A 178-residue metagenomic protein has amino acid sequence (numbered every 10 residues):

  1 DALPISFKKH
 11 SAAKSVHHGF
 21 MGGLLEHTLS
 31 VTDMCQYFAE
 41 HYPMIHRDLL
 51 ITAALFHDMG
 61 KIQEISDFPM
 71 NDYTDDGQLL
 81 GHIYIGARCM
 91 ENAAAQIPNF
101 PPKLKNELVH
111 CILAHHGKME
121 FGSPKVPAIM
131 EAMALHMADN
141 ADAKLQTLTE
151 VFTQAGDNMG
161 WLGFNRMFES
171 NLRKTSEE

Functional and structural regions predicted by a protein language model:
S6: Long, charge-dense, solvent-exposed interaction surfaces that engage phosphate-rich ligands
K9-A39: Loop-centered beta-sheet repeat module
A12, V16, D75, F164 (+1 more regions): Glycine-rich, flexible loop/turn motifs
V16, Y37-A155: Divalent metal-dependent catalytic cores for phosphoryl transfer on phosphate-bearing substrates
H136, Q154, N158-R166, S170 (+1 more regions): N-terminal intrinsically disordered, cationic/polar leader segments that include organellar targeting peptides
